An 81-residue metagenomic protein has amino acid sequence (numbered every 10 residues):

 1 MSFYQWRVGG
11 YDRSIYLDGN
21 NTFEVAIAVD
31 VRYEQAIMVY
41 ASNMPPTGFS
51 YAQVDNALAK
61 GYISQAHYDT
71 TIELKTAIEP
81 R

Functional and structural regions predicted by a protein language model:
M1-S2, S14, N21, T47 (+2 more regions): Short non-domain terminal segments
S2-E34: N-terminal acidic leader/helix
R7-V8, P46, A59: Intrinsically disordered, low-complexity segments enriched in small/polar residues
F23, V39, T71-L74: Extracytoplasmic low-complexity repetitive segments enriched in small/polar residues
A28-V54: Acidic, low-complexity, intrinsically disordered interaction modules
S50-R81: Short, compact, well-ordered microdomains
